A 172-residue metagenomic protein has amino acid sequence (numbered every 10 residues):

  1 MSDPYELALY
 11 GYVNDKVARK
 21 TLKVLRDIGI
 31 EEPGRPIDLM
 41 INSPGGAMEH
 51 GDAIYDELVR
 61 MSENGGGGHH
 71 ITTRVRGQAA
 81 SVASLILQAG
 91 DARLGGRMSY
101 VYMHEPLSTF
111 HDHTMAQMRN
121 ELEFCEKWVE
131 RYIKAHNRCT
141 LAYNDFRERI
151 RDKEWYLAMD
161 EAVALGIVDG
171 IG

Functional and structural regions predicted by a protein language model:
M1-G172: Terminal-region recognition feature
